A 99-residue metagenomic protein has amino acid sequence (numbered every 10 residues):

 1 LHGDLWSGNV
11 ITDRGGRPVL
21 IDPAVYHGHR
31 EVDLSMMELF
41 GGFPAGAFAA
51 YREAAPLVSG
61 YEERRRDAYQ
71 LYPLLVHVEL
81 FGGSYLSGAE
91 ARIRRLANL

Functional and structural regions predicted by a protein language model:
L1: Conserved catalytic-core element of eukaryotic-like protein kinases
W6-E63: Active-site Asp-x-Gly
V76-L99: ATP/Mg2+ or Mg2+-diphosphate-binding catalytic cores that bind nucleotide phosphates or diphosphates via glycine-rich
